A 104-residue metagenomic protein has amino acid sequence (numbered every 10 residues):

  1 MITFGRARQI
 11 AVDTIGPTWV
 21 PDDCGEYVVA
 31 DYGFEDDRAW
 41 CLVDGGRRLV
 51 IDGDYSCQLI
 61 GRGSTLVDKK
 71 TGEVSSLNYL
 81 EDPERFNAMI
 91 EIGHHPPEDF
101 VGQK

Functional and structural regions predicted by a protein language model:
M1-V29: Short, non-transmembrane alpha-helical segments in secretory-pathway proteins
R8-I10, W19-D23, V43-G46, G53-Y55 (+1 more regions): A short linear-motif detector with a strong N-terminal bias
T14, Y27-V29, E35, V74 (+2 more regions): Alpha-helical structural elements
G16, G53, K70-E73, N87 (+1 more regions): Helix-coil modules at protein/domain termini and other flexible surface or pore-lining loops, especially C-terminal
G16, R47, L77: Residue-level marker of positions within ordered structural domains that often coincide with functionally constrained
Y27-V67: Exposed beta-strand-loop-beta-strand "reactive/processing" segments of non-cytosolic proteins
I60-H94: A short, surface-exposed interaction/processing loop segment used at functional sites
I90-K104: Short, solvent-exposed cationic patches
